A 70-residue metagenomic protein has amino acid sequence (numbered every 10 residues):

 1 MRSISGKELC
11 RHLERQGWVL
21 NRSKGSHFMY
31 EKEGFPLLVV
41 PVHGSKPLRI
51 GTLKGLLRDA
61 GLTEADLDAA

Functional and structural regions predicted by a protein language model:
M1-K24, M29: N-terminal first-folded block
M1-R11, F35-P36, D59-G61, A65-D68: Long, low-complexity, intrinsically disordered polar/charged segments
L20-G51: A short, structured beta-strand/loop element
G44-A70: C-terminal structural segments of small proteins and small subunits
